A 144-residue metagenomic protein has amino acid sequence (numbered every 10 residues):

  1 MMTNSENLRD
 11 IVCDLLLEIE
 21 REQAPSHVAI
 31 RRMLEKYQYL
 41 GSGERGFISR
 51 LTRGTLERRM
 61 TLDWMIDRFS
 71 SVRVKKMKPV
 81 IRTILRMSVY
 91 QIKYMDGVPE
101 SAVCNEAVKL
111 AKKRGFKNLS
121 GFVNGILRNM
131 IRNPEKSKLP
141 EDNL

Functional and structural regions predicted by a protein language model:
M1-L144: Class I Rossmann-like S-adenosyl-L-methionine
